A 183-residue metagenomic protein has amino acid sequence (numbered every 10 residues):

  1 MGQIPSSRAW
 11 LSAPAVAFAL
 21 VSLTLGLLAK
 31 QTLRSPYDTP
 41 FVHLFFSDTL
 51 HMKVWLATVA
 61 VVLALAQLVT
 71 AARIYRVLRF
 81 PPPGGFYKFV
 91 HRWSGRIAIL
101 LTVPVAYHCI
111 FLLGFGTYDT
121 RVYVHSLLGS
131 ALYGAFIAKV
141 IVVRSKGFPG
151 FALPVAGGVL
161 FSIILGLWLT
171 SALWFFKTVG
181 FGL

Functional and structural regions predicted by a protein language model:
M1-L183: Membrane-embedded alpha-helical bundles that constitute the cytochrome b-like, heme-associated redox core of multi-pass
